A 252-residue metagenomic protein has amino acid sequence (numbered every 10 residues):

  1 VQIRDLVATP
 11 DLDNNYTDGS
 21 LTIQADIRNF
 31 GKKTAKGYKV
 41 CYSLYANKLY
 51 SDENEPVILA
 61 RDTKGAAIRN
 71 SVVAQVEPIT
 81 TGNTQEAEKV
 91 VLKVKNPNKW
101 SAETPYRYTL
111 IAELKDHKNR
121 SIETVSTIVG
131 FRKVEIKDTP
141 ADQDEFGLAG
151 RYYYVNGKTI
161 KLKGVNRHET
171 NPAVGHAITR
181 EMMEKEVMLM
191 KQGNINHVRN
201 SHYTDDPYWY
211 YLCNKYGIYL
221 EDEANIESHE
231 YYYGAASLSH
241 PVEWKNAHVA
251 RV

Functional and structural regions predicted by a protein language model:
V1-S201, Y210-L212, Y216-G217, V249-R251: Secreted/periplasmic carbohydrate-active enzymes, especially glycoside hydrolases
N54, Y232-A236: Short acidic, glycine/proline-rich loop/turn micro-motifs
P207, S228-E230: Generic structural signal for helix capping and beta-alpha/helix-loop junctions
K215, A236-V252: Active-site neighborhood of glycoside hydrolase catalytic domains
L220-D222: Hydrophobic residues in well-ordered beta-strands that form the structural core
N225: Catalytic metal-binding/acid-base residues of hydrolase active sites
